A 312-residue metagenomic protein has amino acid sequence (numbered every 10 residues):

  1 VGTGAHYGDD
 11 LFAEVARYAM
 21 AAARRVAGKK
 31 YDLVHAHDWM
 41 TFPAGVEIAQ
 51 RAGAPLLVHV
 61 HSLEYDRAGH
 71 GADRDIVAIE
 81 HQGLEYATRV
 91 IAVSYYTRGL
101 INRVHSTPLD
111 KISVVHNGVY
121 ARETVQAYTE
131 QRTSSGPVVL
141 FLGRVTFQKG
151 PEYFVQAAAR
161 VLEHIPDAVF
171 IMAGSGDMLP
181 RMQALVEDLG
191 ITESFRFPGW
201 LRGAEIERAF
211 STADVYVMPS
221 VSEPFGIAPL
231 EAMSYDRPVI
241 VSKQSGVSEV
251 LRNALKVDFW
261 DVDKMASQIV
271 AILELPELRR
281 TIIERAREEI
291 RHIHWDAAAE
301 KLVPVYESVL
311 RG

Functional and structural regions predicted by a protein language model:
V1-G28: A conserved catalytic-core segment of Leloir-type glycosyltransferases
I91, R132-A158: Conserved donor-binding/catalytic core segment of Leloir-type glycosyltransferases
Y96, G118: Carbohydrate-associated surface elements
R181-L201: Nucleotide-activated donor-binding/catalytic signature segment of Leloir-type glycosyltransferases, i.e., the conserved
W200-L201, R208-A213: Short alpha-helical donor nucleotide-sugar binding micro-motif in glycosyltransferases
V221: Aromatic "clamp/platform" in nucleotide-sugar-dependent glycosyltransferases that forms part of the donor/acceptor
S234, P238-V241: Short hydrophobic beta-strand element within catalytic cores of glycosyltransferases and related nucleotide-activated
A254-D263, A271-P276: Conserved acidic donor-binding segment of nucleotide-sugar-dependent glycosyltransferases
